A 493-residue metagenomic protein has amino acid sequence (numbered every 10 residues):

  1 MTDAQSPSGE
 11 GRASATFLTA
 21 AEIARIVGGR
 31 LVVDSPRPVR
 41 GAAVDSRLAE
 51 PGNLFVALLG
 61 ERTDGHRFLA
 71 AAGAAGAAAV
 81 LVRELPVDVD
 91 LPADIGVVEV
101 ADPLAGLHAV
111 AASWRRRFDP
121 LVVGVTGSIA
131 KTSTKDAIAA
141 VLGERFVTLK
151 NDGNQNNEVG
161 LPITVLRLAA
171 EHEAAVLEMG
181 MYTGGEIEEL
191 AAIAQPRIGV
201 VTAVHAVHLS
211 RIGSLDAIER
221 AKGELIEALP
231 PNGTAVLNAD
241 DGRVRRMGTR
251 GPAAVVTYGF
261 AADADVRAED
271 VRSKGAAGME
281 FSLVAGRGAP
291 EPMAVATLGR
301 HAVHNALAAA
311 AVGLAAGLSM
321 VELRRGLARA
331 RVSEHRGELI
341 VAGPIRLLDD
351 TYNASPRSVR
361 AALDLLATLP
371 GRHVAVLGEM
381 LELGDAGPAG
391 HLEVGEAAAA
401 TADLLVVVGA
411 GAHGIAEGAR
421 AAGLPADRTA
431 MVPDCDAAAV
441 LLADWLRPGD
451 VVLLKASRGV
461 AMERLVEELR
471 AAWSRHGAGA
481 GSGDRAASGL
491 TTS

Functional and structural regions predicted by a protein language model:
T2-T126, S133-E144, V159, L166 (+4 more regions): Short, basic phosphate-binding NTP loop
G9-E10, T19, V125, K131 (+5 more regions): ATP-dependent carboxylate/acyl-activation modules
I23, N53, A72, V110 (+14 more regions): Residue-level signal for inorganic ion chemistry
V33-A42, A105-H108, N156-V159, M179-G184 (+6 more regions): Short gly/ser/thr-rich secondary-structure transition/capping motifs
G60-T63, S333-H335, Y352-L424, S457 (+1 more regions): Active-site beta-alpha connecting loops in nucleotide-dependent enzymes
V82, P86-P92, I198-R346, G371 (+4 more regions): Acidic, Mg2+-coordinating active-site environments of NTP-dependent enzymes
E99, L104-A239, R245-G251, D444 (+1 more regions): Phosphate-binding loop of NTP-binding sites
